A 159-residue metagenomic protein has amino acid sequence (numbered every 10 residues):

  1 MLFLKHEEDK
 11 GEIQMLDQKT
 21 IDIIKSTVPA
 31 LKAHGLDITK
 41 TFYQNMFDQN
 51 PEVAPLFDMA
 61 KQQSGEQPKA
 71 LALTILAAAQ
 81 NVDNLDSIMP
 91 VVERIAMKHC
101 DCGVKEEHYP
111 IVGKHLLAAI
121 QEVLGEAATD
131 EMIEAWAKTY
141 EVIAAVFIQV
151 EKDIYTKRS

Functional and structural regions predicted by a protein language model:
M1-Q14: Short, Lys/Arg-enriched N-terminal segments with co-localized hydrophobic residues within the first ~10-30 amino acids
M15-S159: Globin-like tetrapyrrole-binding proteins
